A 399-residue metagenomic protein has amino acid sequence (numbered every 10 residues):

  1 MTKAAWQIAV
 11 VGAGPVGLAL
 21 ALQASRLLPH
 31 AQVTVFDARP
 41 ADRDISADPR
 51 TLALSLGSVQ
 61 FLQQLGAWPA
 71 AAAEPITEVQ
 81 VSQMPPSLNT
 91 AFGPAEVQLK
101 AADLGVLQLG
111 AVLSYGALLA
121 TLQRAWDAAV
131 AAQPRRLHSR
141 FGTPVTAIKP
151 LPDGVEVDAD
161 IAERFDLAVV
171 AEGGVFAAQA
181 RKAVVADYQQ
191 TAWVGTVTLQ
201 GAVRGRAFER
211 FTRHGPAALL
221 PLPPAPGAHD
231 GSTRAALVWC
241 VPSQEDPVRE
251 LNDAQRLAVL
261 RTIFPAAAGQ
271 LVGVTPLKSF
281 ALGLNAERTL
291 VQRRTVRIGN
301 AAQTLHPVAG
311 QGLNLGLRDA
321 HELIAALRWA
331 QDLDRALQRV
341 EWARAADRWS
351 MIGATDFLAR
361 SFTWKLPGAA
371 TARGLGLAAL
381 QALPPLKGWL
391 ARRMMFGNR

Functional and structural regions predicted by a protein language model:
T2-G14, T34: Beta1/beta-strand and adjacent pyrophosphate-binding region of the FAD-binding site in flavoprotein oxidoreductases
G17-L18: N-terminal Rossmann-fold NAD(P) dinucleotide-binding loop
Q23-P49: Glycine-rich FAD pyrophosphate-binding loop
S46-L88: N-terminal FAD cofactor-binding segment of flavoenzymes
L62, I161-G269, T275-L277: Conserved FAD-binding catalytic core of PHBH/FMO-like flavoproteins
E74-A180, A186-A192: Conserved N-terminal helical subregion
V248-D334: FAD/FMN-dependent oxidoreductases across multiple families
A325-R399: C-terminal helical "tail/cap" subdomain of flavin- and related membrane-associated enzymes
